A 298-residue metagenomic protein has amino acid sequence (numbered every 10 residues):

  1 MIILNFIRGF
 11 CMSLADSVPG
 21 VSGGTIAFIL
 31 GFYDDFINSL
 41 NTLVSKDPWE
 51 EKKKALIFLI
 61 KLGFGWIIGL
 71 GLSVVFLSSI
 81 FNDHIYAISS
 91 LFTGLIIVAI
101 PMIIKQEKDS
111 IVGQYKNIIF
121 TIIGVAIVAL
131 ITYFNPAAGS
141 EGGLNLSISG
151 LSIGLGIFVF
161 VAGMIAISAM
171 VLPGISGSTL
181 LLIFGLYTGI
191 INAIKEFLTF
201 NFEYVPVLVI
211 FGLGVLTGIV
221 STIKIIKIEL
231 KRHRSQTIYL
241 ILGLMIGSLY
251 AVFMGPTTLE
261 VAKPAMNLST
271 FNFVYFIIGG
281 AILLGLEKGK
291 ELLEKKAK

Functional and structural regions predicted by a protein language model:
M1, N41-S45, I104: Short, Lys/Arg-rich, polar N-terminal cytosolic tail immediately upstream of the first transmembrane signal-anchor
I2-C11, K53, I57-S168, P206 (+1 more regions): Juxtamembrane transmembrane-helix boundary motif
I3, V18, I157, I191-I194: A hydrophobic membrane-anchoring feature enriched in long, contiguous, low-charge segments that mark signal-anchor
G9-V21, M164-S178: Transmembrane alpha-helix interface/packing and boundary motifs in multi-pass membrane proteins, characterized by
D16, T25-S45, A169, G177-E203: Interfacial segments of multi-pass membrane proteins
D16-P19, G23, G177, G214 (+2 more regions): Alpha-helical transmembrane segments that form the membrane-embedded catalytic/substrate-binding core of multi-pass
S22-I26, L130, T179-L180, G285: Generic hydrophobic alpha-helical membrane-span motif
S45-K53: Cytosolic juxtamembrane regions of integral membrane proteins
